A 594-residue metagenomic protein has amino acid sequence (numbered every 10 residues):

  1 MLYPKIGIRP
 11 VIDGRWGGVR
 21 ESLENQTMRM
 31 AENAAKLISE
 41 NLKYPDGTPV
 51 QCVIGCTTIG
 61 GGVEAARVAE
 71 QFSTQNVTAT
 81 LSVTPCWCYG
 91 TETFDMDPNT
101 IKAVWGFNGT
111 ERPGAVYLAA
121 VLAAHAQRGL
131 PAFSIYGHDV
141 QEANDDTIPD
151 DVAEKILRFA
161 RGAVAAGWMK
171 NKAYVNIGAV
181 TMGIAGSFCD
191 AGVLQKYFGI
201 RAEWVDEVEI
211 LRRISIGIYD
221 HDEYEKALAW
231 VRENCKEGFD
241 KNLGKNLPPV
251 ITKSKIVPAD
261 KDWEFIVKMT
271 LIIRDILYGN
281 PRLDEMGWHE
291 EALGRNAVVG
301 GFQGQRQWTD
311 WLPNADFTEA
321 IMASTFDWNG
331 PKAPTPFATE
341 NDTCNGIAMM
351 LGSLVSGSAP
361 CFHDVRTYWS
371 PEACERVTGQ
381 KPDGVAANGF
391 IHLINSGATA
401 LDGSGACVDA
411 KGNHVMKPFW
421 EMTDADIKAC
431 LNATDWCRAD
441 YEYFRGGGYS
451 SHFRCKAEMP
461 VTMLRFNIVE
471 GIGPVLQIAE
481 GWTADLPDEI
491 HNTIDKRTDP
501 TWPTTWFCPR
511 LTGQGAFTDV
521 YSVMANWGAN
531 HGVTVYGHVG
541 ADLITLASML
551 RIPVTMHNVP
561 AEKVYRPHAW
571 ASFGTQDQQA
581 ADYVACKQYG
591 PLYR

Functional and structural regions predicted by a protein language model:
M1-R594: An N-terminal assembly and electron-transfer interface module characteristic of large anaerobic redox and radical
